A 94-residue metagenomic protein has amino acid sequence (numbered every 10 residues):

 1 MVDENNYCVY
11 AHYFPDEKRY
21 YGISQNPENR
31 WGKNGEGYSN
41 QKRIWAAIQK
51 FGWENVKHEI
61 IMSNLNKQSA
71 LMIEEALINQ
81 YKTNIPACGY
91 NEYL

Functional and structural regions predicted by a protein language model:
M1-L94: Structure-specific nucleic-acid interaction/processing domains
